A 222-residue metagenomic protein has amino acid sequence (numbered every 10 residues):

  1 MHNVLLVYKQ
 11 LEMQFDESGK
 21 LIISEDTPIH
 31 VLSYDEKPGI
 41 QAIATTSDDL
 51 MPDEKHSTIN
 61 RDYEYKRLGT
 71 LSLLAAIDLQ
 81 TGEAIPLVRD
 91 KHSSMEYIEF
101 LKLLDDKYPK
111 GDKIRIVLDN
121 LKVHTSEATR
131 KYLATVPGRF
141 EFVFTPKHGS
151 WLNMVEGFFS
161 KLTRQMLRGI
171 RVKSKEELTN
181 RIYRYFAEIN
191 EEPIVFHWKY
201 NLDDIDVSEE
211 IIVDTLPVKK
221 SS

Functional and structural regions predicted by a protein language model:
H2-M95, E99-K102, V207-E209, V213-L216: Extended, low-complexity cationic-aromatic segments
V31, R115-I116: Hydrophobic "anchor" residues on beta-strands that sit immediately upstream of conserved functional sites
N60-Y65, A134-M154, I170-V172: RNase H-like polynucleotidyl transferase catalytic core
H92-S93, I116-E127, K147-L152: Acidic, metal-coordinating catalytic cores used for nucleic-acid/nucleotide bond scission and strand-transfer chemistry
M95-R115: Short, basic/hydrophobic alpha-helical segments
F100, L118, T135-P137, L167-I170: Catalytic cores of nucleotide-enabled group-transfer and carboxylate-activating enzymes in metabolic and assembly-line
V155-E177, N190: Active-site proximal helix-loop segment of RNase H-like, two-metal nucleases, encompassing DDE(D)
E177-S222: C-terminal domain-tail junction helix/linker
